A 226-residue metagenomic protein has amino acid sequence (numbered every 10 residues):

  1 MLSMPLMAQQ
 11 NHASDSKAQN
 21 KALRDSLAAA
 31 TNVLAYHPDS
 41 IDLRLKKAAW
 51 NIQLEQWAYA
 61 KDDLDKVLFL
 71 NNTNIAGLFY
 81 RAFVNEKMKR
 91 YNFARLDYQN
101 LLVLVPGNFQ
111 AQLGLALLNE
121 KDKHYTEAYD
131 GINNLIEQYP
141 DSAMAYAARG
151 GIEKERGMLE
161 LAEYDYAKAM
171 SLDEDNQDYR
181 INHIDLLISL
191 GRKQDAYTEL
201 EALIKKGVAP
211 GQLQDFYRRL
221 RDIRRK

Functional and structural regions predicted by a protein language model:
L6-A58, D62: N-terminal leader/linker segments that initiate helical-solenoid repeat arrays
N11-S14, K21, L186-K226: Terminal, low-structured helical/coil segments at or just beyond the last alpha-helical repeat
N32-Y36, D65-F69, Q99-V103, N133-E137 (+2 more regions): Conserved structural position within tetratricopeptide repeats
I41-D42, I75-A76, F109-Q110, A143-M144 (+2 more regions): Helix-start (N-cap) detector for alpha-helical repeat units in TPR-like alpha-solenoids, especially tetratricopeptide
K46, Y80, G114, A148 (+2 more regions): Canonical tetratricopeptide repeat
Q53, K87-M88, K121-D122, E155-R156 (+2 more regions): Register position in tetratricopeptide repeats
